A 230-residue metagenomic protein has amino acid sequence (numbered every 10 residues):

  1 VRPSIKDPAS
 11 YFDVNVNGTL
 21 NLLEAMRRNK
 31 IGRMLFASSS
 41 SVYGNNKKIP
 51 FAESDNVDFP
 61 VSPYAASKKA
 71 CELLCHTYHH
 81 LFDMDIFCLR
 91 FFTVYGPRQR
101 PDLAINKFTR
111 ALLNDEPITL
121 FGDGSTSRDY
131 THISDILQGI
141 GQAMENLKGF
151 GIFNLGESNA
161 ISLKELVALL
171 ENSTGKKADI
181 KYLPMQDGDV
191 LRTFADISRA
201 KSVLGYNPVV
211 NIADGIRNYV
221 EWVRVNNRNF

Functional and structural regions predicted by a protein language model:
V1-V94, G122, S134-L137, Y206 (+4 more regions): N-terminal Rossmann-like NAD(P)+-binding domain of SDR-like oxidoreductases, especially those catalyzing
R2, A9-F12, I49, R128 (+3 more regions): Pre-signature/interface helix of ABC/ABC-like ATPase nucleotide-binding domains
T19, E72, I105-N106, L163 (+2 more regions): A general structural signal for well-ordered alpha-helical segments in protein cores
L23, H76, N106-R110, G141 (+2 more regions): Solvent-exposed, non-membrane alpha-helical residues enriched in polar/charged side chains
K69, D85-F87, V94-K107, N114-P117 (+6 more regions): Glycine/proline-rich active-site loop of Rossmann-fold NAD(P)-dependent oxidoreductases
L112, I140-M144, V167-L170, I197 (+1 more regions): Hydrophobic "lid"/C-terminal helical patch of Rossmann-like NAD(P)-dependent dehydrogenase/epimerase domains
I133, I152, L183-N207, N211-D214 (+1 more regions): Conserved C-terminal active-site "lid" loop/helix of NAD(P)H-dependent oxidoreductases that clamps the redox cofactor
